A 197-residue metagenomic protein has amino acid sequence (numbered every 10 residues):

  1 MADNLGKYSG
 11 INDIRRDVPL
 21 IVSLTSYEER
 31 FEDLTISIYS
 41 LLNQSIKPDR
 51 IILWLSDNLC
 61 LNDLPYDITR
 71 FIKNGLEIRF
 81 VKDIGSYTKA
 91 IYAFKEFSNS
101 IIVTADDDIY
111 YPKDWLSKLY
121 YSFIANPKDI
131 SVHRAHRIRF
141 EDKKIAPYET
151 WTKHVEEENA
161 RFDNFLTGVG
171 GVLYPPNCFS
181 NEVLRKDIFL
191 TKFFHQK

Functional and structural regions predicted by a protein language model:
M1-N43: N-proximal low-complexity "stem/linker" segments adjacent to membrane-targeting elements
R30-E32, V81-K89: A short, glycine-/small-residue-rich helix N-cap motif at loop->alpha-helix starts within glycosyltransferase
S37-D49, D57, R70: Short, acidic, metal-binding catalytic loop of nucleotide-sugar glycosyltransferases
D49-C60, R79-F80: Short beta-strand/loop segment that forms part of the nucleotide-sugar
A90-I101: Active-site nucleotide-sugar/metal-binding loop of Leloir-type enzymes
N99-Y110: Short beta-strand-to-loop acidic/aromatic patch adjacent to the donor-nucleotide binding site
P112-I188: Conserved catalytic core of nucleotide-sugar-dependent glycosyltransferases
L190-K197: A short, conserved alpha-helix in the catalytic core of glycosyltransferases
